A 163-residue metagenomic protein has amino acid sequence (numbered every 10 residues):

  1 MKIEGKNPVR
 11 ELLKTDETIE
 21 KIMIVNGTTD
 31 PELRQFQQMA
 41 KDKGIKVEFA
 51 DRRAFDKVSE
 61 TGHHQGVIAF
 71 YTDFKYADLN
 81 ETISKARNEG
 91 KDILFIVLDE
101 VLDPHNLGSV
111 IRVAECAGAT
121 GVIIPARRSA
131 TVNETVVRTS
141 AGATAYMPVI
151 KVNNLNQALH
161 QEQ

Functional and structural regions predicted by a protein language model:
M1-K85: N-terminal positively charged helical leader segments and presequences
E11-E17, N88-Q163: RNA substrate-binding interface of SAM-dependent RNA methyltransferases
